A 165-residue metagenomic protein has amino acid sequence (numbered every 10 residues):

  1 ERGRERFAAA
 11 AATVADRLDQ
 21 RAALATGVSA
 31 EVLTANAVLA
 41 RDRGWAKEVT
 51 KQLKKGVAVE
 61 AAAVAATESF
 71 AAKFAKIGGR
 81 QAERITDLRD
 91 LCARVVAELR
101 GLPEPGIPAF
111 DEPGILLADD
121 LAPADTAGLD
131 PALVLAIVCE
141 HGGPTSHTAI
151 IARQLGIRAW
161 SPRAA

Functional and structural regions predicted by a protein language model:
E1-A165: Non-catalytic, soluble scaffold/interaction modules
